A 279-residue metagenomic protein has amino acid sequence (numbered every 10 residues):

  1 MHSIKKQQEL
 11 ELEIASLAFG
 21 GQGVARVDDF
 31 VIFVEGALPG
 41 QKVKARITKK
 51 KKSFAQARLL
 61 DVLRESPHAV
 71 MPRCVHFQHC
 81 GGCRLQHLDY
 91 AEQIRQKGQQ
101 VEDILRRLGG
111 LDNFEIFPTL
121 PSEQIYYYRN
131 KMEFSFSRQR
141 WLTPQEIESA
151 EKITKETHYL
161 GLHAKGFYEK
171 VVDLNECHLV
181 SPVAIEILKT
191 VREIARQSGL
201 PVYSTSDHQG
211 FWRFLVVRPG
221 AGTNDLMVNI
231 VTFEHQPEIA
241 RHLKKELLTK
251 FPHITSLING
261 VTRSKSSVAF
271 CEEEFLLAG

Functional and structural regions predicted by a protein language model:
M1-G279: Accessory RNA-recognition modules of RNA-modification enzymes
